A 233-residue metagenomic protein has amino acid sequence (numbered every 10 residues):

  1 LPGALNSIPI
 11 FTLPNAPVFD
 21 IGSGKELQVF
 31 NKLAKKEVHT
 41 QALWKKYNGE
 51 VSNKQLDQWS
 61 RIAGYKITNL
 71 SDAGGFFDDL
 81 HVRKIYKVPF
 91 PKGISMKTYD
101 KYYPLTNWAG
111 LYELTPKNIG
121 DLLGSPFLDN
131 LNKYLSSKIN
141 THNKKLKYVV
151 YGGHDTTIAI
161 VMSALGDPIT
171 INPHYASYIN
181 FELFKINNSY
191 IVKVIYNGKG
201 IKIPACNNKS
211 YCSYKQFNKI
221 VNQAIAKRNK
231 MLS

Functional and structural regions predicted by a protein language model:
L1-V149, G153-S233: Signature for phosphate-centric chemistry
